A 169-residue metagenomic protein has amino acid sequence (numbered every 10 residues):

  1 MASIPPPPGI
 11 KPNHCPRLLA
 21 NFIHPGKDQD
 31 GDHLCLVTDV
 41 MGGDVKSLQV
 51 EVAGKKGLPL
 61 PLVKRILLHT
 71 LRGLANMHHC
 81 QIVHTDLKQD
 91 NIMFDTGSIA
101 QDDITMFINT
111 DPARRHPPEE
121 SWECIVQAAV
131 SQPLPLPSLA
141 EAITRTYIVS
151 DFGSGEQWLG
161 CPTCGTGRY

Functional and structural regions predicted by a protein language model:
M1-Y169: Intrinsically disordered, low-complexity regulatory segments of kinases
